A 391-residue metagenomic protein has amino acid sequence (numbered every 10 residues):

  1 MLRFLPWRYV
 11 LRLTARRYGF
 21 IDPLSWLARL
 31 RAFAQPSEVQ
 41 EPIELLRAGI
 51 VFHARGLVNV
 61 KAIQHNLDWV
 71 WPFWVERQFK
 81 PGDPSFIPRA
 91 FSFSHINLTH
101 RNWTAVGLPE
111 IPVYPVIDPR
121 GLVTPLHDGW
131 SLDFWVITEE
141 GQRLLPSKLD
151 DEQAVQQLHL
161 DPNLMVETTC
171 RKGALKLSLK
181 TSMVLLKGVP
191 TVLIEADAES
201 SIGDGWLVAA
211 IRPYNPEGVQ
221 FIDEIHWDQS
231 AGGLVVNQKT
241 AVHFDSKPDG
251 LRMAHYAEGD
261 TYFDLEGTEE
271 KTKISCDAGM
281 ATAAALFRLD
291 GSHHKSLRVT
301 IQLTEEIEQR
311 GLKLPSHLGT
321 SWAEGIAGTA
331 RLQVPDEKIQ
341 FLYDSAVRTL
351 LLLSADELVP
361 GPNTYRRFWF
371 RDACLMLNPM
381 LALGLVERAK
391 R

Functional and structural regions predicted by a protein language model:
M1-V334, K338-Q340, A382-A389: Terminal accessory carbohydrate-recognition/targeting modules of carbohydrate-active enzymes
E217, D228-G232, P360-N363, R367 (+1 more regions): Short, surface-exposed, charged/polar-biased interaction segments
A241-D245, R348-T349, M376: A general structural signal for short secondary-structure boundary/capping elements
I326-R367, R391: Extended glycan-interaction surfaces of carbohydrate-active proteins
R366-R391: Alpha-helical support elements that line or immediately flank enzyme active sites and cofactor-binding pockets
